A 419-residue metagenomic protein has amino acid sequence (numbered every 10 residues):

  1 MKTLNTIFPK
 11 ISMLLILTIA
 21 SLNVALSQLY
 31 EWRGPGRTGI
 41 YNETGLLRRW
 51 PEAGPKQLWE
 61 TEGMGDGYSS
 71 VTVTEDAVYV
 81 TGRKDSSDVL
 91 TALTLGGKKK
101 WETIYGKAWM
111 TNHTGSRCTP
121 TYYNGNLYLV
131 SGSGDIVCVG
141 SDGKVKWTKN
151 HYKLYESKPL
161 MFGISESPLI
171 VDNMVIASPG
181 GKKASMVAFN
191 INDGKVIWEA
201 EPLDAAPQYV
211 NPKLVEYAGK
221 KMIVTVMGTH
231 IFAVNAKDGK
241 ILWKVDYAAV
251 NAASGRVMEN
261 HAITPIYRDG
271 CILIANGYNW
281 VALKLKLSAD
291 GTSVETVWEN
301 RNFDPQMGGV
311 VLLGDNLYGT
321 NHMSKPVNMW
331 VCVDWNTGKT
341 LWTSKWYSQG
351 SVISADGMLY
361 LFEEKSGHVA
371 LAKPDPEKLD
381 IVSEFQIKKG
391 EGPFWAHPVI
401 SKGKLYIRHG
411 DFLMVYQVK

Functional and structural regions predicted by a protein language model:
Q28-K56, L283: Blade/loop signatures of beta-propeller domains
G34-R37, R83-D85, G132, G180-G181 (+5 more regions): Short loop/turn segments immediately following the C-termini of beta-strands
L58-T72, E102-T121, T148-I170, K182-K183 (+7 more regions): Extracytoplasmic beta-rich repeat domains
E75-D76, N124-G125, D172-N173, G219-K221 (+4 more regions): Short coil/turn segments that connect the beta-strands within blades of beta-propeller domains
S87-L90, K183-S185, A233, N279-L285 (+3 more regions): Structural motif
T94-K98, G140-K144, N150, N190-D193 (+5 more regions): Short loop/turn segments that connect beta-strands within beta-propeller blades
W280, N302-P374: Loop/turn-rich, solvent-exposed surfaces of beta-rich toroidal or solenoidal domains
G367, E391-K419: Blade-level signature of beta-propeller repeat domains, shared across WD40, Kelch, NHL, RCC1 and BNR/Asp-box propellers
